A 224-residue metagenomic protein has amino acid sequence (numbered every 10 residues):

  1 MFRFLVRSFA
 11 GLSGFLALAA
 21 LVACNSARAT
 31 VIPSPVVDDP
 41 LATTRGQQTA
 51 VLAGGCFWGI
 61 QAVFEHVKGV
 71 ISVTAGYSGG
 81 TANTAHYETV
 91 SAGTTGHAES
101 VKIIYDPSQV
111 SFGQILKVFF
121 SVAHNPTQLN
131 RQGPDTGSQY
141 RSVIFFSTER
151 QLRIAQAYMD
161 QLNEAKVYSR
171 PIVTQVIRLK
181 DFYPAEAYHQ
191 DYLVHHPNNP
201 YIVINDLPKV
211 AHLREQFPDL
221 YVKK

Functional and structural regions predicted by a protein language model:
F2-L5, F9-K224: Flexible coil/turn and secondary-structure edge motifs
